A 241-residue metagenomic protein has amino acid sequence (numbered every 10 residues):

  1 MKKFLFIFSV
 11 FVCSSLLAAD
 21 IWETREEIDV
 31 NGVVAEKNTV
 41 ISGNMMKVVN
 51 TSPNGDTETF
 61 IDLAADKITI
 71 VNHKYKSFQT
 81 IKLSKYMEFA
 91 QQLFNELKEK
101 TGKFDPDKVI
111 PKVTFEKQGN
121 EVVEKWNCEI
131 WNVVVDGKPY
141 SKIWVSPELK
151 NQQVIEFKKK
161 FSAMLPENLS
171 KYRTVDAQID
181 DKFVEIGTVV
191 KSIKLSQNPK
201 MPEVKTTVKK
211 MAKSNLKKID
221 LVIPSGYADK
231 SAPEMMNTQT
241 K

Functional and structural regions predicted by a protein language model:
M1-F4, K125: Positively charged n-region of N-terminal signal peptides that target proteins for export
F4-C13: Sec-dependent N-terminal signal peptides
V12-D20: Sec/Tat signal peptide C-region and signal peptidase I cleavage site
A19-K241: Extended soluble regions of mature proteins
